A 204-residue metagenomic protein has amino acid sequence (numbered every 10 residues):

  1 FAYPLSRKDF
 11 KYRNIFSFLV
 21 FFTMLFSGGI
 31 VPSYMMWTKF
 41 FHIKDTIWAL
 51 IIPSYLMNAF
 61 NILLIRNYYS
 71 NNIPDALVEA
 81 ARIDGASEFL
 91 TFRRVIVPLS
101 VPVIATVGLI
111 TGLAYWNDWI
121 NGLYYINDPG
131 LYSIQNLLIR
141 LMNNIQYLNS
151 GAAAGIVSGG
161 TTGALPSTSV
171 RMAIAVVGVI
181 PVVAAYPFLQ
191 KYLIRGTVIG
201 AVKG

Functional and structural regions predicted by a protein language model:
F1-G204: A hydrophobic, multi-pass inner-membrane permease signature
